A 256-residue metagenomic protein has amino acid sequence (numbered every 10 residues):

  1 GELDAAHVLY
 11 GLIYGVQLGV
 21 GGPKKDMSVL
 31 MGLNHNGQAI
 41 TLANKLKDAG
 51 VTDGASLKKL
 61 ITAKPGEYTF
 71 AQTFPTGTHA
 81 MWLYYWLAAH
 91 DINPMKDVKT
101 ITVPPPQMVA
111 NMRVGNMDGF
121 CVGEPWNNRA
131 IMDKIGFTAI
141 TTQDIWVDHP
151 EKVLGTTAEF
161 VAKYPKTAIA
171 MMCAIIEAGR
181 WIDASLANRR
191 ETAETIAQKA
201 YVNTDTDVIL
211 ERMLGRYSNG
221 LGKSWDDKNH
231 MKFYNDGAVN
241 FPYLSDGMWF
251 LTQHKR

Functional and structural regions predicted by a protein language model:
G1-V103, N111-I131, I135-D148: Short, glycine-/small- and polar/acidic-enriched structural segments that line small-molecule recognition paths
Q17-L18, M112, V161-A162, I182-D183: Hydrophobic residues in alpha-helical segments
Q38-A49, P150-T167, W181: A bilobed periplasmic-binding-protein/Venus flytrap-type ligand-binding module shared by bacterial periplasmic
A80, Y84, V109, E124-N127 (+4 more regions): Extracytoplasmic/secreted envelope proteins and their assembly/folding machinery, especially bacterial periplasmic
T102, P106, F120, E124 (+3 more regions): Conserved structured core elements
Q107-M108, P125-W126, T156, A178: Short, hydrophobic/aromatic alpha-helical segments in well-folded domains
D148-H149, E191: Short gly/pro-enriched beta-turn/loop segments at secondary-structure junctions
K163-R256: Secondary-structure end/capping motifs
